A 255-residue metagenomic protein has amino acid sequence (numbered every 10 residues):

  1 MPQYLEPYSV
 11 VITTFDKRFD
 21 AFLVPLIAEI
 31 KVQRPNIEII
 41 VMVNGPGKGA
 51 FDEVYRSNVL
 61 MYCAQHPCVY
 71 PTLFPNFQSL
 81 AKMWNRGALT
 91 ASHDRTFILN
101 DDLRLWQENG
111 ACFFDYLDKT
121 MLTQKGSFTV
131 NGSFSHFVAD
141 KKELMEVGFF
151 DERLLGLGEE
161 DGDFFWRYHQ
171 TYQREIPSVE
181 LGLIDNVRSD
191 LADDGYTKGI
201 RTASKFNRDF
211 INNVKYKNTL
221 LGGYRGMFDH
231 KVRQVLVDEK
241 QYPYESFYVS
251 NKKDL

Functional and structural regions predicted by a protein language model:
M1-E29: N-proximal low-complexity "stem/linker" segments adjacent to membrane-targeting elements
P7-V11, E38, D163: Cell-envelope/extracellular polymer assembly enzymes that use nucleotide-activated donors
I27-L73: Acidic donor-binding segment of Leloir-type glycosyltransferases
F74-A91: Glycine-rich, basic loop-to-helix element that forms the pyrophosphate-binding segment of sugar-nucleotide handling
S92-H93, S135-G148: Conserved nucleotide-sugar donor-binding and metal-coordinating catalytic region shared by glycosyltransferases
D94-R104: Short beta-strand-to-loop acidic/aromatic patch adjacent to the donor-nucleotide binding site
N109-F128: Conserved donor-nucleotide/metal-binding helix-loop-beta segment in metal-dependent transferases, i.e., the alpha-helix
G156, G162-L255: C-terminal catalytic/acceptor-binding lobe
